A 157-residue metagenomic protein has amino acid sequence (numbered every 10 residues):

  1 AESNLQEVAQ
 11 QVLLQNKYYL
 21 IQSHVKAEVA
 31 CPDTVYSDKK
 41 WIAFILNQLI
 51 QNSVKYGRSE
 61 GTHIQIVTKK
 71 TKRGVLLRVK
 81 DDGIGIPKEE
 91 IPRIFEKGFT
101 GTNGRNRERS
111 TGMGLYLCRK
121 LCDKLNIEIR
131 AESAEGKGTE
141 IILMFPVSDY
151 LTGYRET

Functional and structural regions predicted by a protein language model:
A1, T34-S37: Conserved micro-motifs of the catalytic ATP-binding
S53-V54: Short helix-loop "hinge" at the ATP-lid/N-box region of the Bergerat-fold HATPase_c
H63-R73: Short beta-strand/loop element within the Bergerat-fold HATPase_c
D81: Acidic ATP/Mg2+-coordinating residue in the GHKL
I86-F99: Short conserved segment of the HATPase_c
F99-R109: Glycine-rich ATP-lid/hinge loop adjacent to the conserved G-boxes
